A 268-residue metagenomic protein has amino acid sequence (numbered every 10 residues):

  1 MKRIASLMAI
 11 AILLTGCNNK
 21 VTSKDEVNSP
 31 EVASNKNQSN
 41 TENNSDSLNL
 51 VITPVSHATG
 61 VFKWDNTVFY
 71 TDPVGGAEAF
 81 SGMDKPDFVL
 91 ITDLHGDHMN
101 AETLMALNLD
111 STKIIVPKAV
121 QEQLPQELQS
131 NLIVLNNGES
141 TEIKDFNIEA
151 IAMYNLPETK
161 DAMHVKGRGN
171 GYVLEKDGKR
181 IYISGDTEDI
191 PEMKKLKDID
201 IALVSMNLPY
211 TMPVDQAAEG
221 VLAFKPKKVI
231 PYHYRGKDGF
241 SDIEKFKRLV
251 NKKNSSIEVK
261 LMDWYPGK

Functional and structural regions predicted by a protein language model:
K2-L7: Sec-dependent signal peptide recognition, specifically the positively charged N-region followed immediately by
L13-G16: C-terminal motif of bacterial Sec signal peptides marking the signal peptidase cleavage site
N18-K20: Bacterial signal peptide processing site
S23-D84, V134-K197, W264-K268: Core dinuclear metal-dependent hydrolase active-site scaffold
G75-E122, D198-L203: Active-site metal-binding motif and surrounding structural segment of the metallo-beta-lactamase
A77-E78, H95-M99, Q121-L124, E139-E142 (+5 more regions): Active-site environment of divalent metal-dependent phosphoester hydrolases
T112, I199-L203, T211-Y234: Proline-aspartate-enriched helix->loop->beta-strand connector
L128-E139, L222, K228-K268: Binuclear metal-ion centers of metallo-dependent hydrolases, dominated by the metallo-beta-lactamase
